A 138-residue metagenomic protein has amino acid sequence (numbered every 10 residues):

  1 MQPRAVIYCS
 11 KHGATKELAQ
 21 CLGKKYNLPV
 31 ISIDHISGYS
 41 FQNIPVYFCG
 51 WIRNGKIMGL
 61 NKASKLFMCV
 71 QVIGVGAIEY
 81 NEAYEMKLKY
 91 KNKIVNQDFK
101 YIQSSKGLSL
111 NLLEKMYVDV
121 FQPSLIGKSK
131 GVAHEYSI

Functional and structural regions predicted by a protein language model:
M1-L66: N-terminal beta1-alpha1-beta2 submodule of the flavodoxin-like/Rossmannoid cofactor-binding fold
Y26-P29, P45-I138: FMN-binding flavodoxin-like domain, especially the glycine-rich phosphate-binding loop
